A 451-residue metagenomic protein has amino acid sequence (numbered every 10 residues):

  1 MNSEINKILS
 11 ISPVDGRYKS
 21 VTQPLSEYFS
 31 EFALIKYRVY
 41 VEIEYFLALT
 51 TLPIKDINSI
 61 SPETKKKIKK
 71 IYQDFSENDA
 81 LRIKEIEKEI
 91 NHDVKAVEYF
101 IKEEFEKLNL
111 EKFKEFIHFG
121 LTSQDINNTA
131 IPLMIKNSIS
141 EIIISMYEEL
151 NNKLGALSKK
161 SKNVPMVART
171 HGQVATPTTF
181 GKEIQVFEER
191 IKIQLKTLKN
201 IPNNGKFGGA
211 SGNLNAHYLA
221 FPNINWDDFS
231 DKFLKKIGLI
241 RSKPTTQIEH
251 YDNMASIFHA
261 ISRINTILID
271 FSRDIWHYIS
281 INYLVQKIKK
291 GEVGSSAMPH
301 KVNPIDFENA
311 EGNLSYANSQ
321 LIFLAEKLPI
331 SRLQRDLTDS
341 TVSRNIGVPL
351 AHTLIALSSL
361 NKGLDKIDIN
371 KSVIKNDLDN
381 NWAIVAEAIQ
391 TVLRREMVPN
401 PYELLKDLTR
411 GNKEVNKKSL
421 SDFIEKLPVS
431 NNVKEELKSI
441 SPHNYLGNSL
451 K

Functional and structural regions predicted by a protein language model:
N2-H217, F221-L234, G294-S295, F307 (+4 more regions): A helix-coil-helix interface module used to build multimeric assemblies and to scaffold catalytic/cofactor sites
N2-K36, V41, E87-N91, P222 (+2 more regions): Glycine-rich cofactor/substrate-binding loops
E44-L49, F100, E104, S138 (+17 more regions): Generic, well-ordered alpha-helical scaffold segments in large soluble proteins
S123-I126, H171-K182, H217-I224, P244-A255 (+6 more regions): Alpha-helix capping and helix-loop boundary segments enriched in small/acidic/polar residues
K136-I144, E148, Q185-E188, K192 (+6 more regions): Short amphipathic alpha-helical segments with heptad-repeat character
L157, S161-V164, L198-I201, G205 (+6 more regions): Hydrophobic stripe of amphipathic alpha-helices that form coiled-coil interfaces
Q194, I240, T246-R332: Glycine-rich anion/phosphate-binding loop at the beta-strand->alpha-helix junction
D227-E249: TM-loop-TM module centered on a large, flexible mid-protein loop between adjacent transmembrane helices in multi-pass
